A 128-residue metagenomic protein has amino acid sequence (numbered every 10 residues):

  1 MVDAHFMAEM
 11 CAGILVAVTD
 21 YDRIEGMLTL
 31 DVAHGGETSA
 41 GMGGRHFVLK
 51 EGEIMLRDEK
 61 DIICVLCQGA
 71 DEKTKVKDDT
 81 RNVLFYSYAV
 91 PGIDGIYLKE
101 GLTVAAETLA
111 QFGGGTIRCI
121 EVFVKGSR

Functional and structural regions predicted by a protein language model:
M1-R128: RNA/tRNA-interacting regions in translation and RNA-turnover enzymes
